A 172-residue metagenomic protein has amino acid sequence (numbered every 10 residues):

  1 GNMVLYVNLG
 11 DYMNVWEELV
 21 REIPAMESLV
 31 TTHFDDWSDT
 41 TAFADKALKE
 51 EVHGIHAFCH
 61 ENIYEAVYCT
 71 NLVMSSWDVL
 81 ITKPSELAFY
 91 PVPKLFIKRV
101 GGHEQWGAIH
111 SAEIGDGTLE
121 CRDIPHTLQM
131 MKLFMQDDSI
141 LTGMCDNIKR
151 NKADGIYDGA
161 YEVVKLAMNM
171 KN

Functional and structural regions predicted by a protein language model:
G1-N172: Nucleotide-activated sugar donor-binding and catalytic core shared by glycosyltransferases and related lipid-linked
